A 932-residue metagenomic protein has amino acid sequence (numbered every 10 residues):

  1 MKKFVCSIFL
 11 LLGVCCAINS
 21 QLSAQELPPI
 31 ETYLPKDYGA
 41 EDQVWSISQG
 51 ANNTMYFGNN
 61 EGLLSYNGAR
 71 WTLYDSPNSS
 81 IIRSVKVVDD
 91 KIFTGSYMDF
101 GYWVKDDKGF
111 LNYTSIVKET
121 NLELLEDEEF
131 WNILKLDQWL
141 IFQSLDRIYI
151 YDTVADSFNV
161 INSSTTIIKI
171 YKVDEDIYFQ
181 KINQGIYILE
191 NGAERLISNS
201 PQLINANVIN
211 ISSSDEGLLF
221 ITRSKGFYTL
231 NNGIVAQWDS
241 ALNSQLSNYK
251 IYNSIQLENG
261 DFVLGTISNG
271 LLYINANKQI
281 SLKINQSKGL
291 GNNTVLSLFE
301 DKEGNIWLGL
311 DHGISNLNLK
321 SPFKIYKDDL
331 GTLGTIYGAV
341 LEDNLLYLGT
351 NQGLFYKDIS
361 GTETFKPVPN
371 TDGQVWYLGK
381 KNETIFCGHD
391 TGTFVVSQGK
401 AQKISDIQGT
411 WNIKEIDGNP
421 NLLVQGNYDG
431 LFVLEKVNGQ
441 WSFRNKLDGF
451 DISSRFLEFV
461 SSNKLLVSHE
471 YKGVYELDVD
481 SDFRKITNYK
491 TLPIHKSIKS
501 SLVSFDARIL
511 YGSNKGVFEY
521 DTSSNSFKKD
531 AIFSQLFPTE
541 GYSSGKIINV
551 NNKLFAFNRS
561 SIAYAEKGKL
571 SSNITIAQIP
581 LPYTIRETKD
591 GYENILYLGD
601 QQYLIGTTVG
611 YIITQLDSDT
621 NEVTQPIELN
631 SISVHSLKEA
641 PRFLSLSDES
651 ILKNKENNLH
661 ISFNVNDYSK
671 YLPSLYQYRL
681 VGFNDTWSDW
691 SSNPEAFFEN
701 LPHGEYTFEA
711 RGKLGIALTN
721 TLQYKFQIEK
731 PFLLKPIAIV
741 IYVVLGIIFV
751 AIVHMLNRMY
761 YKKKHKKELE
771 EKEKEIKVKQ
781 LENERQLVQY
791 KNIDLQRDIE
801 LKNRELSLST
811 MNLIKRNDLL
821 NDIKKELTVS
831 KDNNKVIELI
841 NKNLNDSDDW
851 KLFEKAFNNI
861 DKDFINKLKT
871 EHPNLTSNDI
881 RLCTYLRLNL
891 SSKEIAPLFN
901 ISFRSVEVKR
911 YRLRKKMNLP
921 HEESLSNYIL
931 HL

Functional and structural regions predicted by a protein language model:
Q21-Q49, S76-I81, Y102, D106-F130 (+17 more regions): Residue-level "micro-hotspots" composed of small/polar
Q49-N52, V87-D90, K135-D137, K172-D174 (+10 more regions): Residue-level detector of Asp-centered blade-edge/turn motifs that repeat once per structural unit in beta-propeller
T54-F57, K91-T94, W139-F142, D176-F179 (+10 more regions): Conserved beta-propeller blade signature
N60-L63, Y97-G101, D146-Y149, I182-I186 (+10 more regions): Loop/turn residues immediately N-terminal
N67-R70, K105-K108, D152-D156, E190-A193 (+10 more regions): Short loop/turn segments that connect beta-strands within beta-propeller blades
K324-D328, L734, A738, A751-D818: Cytosolic signal-transmission helices at domain junctions
I895-A896, V906, L913: Hydrophobic positions on the alpha-helical face of helix-turn-helix-like DNA-binding modules
Y911-L932: Basic, Lys/Arg-enriched C-terminal extension of HTH/homeodomain DNA-binding domains
